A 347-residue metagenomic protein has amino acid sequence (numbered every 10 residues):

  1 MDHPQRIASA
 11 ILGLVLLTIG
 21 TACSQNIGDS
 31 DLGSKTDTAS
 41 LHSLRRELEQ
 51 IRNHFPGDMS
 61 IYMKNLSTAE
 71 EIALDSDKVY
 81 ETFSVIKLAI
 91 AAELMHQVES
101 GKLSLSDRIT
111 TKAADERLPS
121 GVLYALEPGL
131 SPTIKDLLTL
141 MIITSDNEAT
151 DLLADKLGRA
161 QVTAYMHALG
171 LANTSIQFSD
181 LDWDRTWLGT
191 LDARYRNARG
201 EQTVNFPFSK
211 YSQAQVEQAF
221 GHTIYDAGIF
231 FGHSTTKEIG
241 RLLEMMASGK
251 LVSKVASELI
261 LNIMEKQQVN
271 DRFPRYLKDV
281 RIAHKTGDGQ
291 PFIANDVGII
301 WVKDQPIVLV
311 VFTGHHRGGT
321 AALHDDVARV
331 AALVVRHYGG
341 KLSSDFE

Functional and structural regions predicted by a protein language model:
M1-I11: Bacterial N-terminal signal peptides that target proteins for export
A10-G20: Bacterial N-terminal signal peptides
L14, T144, L169, M246 (+1 more regions): Alpha-helix boundary/capping residues
A22-E47, I51, I224, G228-E347: Structured C-terminal helix/loop/strand segments within mature extracytoplasmic catalytic/sensor domains
I27-L191: Active-site-adjacent loops and short helices of periplasmic peptidoglycan-processing enzymes
E70, A125-E127, G221-I224, F312-T313: A short small-residue
E81, S175-V252: Active-site-proximal helix/loop microenvironment of the serine DD-peptidase/beta-lactamase transpeptidase fold
